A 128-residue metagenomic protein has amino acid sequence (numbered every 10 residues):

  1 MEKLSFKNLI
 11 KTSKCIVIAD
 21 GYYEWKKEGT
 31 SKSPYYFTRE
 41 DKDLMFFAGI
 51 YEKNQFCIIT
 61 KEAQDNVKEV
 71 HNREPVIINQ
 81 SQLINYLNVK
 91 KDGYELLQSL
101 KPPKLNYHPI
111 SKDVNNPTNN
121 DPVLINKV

Functional and structural regions predicted by a protein language model:
M1-V128: A structured binding-face within diverse protein domains that lines the active/interaction site
